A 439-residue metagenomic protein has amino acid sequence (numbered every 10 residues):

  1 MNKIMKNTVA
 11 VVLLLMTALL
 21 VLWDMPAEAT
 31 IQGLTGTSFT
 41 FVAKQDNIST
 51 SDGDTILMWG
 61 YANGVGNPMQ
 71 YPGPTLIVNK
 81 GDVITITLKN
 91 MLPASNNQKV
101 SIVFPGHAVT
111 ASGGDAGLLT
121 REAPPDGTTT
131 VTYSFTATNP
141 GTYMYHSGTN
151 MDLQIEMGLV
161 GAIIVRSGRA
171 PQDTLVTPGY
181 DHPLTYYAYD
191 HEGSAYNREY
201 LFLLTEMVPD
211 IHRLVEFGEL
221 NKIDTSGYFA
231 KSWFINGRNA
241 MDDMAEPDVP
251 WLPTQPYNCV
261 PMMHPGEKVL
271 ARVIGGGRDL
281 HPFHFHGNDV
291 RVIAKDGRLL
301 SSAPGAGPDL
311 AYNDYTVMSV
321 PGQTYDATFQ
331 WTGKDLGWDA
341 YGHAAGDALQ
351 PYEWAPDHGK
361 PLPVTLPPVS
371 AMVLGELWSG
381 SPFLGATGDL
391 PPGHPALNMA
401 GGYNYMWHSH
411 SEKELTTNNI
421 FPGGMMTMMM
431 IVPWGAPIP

Functional and structural regions predicted by a protein language model:
N2-V12: Bacterial N-terminal signal peptides that target proteins for export
V11-L22: Bacterial N-terminal signal peptides
W23-P124, T129-T132, H212, E216-V269 (+4 more regions): N-terminal, post-signal-peptide metal-ligating segments of extracellular/periplasmic oxidoreductases, dominated by
F41, I86, I102, S147 (+6 more regions): Divalent metal-coordination and catalytic microenvironments
M91-V100, H107-T174, G307-P439: Extracellular/periplasmic metallocenter environments
S101-A108, L280-V292: Short acidic, flexible loop segments centered on an aromatic residue
L175-R213: Compositionally biased low-complexity segments at domain edges in trafficked proteins and select soluble regulators
